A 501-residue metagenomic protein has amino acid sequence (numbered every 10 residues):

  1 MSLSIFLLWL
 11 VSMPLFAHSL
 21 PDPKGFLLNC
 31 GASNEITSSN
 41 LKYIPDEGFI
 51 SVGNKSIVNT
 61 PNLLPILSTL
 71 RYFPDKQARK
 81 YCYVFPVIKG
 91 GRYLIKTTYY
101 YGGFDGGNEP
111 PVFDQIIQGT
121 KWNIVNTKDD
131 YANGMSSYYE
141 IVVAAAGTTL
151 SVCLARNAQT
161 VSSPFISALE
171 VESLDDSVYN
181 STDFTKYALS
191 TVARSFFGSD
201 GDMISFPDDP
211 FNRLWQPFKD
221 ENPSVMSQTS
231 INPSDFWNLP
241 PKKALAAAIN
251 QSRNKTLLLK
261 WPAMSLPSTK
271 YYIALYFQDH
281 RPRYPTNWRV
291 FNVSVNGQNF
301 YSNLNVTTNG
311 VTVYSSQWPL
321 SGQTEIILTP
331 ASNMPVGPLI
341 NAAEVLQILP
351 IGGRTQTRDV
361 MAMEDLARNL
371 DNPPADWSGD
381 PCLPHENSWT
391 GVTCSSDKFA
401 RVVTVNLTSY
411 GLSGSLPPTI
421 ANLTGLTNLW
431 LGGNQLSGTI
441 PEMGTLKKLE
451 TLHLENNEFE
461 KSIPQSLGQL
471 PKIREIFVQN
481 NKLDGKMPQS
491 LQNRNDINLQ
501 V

Functional and structural regions predicted by a protein language model:
S2-T393, R401-G411, G425-Q435, H453-E458 (+3 more regions): Compositionally biased, intrinsically disordered or flexible polar/acidic segments
P319, N456, P471-E475, Q479-V501: Extracellular juxtamembrane "stalk/ectodomain stem" immediately N-terminal to a transmembrane helix in metazoan
F399, A421-L426, M443-L449, G468-I473 (+1 more regions): Leucine-rich repeat
L416-P418, S437-M443, I463-Q465, D484-Q489: The feature encodes a structural signal of leucine-rich repeats
G425, S437, K448, E458-E460 (+2 more regions): Tandem repeat domain/solenoid detector
